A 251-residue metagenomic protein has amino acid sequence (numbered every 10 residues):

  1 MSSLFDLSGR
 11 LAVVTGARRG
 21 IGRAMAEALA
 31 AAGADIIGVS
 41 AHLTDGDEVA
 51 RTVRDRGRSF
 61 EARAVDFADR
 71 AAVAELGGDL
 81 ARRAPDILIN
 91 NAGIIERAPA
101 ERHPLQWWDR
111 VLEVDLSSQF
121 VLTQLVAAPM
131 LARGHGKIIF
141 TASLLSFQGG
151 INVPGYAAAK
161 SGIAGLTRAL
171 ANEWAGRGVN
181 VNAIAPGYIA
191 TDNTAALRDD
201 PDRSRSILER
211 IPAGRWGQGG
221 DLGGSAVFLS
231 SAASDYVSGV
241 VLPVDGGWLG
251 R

Functional and structural regions predicted by a protein language model:
L11, R18-R19: Conserved glycine-rich cofactor-binding loop
A34-E48: Conserved glycine-rich Rossmann-like NAD(P)H-binding loop of the short-chain dehydrogenase/reductase
P99-A100, W107-L112, I207: Substrate-binding pocket helix/loop in short-chain dehydrogenase/reductase
F120, H135, R177, R215-L249: C-terminal substrate-recognition "lid" of short-chain dehydrogenase/reductases
T123, A159, T167: Active-site helix of classical SDR
A128, N172-G176, D235: Alpha-helical segment proximal to the catalytic Tyr-Lys
S143: Residue(s) in the substrate-gating loop at a strand-loop-helix junction that position the organic substrate next
